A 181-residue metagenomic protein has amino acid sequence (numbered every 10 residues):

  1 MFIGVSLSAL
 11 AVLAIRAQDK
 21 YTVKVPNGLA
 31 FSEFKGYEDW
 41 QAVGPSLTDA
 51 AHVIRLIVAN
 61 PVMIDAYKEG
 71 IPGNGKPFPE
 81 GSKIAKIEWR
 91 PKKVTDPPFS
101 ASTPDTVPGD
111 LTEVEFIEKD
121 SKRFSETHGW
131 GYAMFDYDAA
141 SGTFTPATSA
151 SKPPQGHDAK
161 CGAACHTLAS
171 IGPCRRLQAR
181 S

Functional and structural regions predicted by a protein language model:
F2-A11: Bacterial N-terminal signal peptides
L10-Q18: Sec/Tat signal peptide C-region and signal peptidase I cleavage site
K20-V53, G75-S181: Sequence context surrounding c-type heme c attachment/ligation sites in exported
R55-N74, P98-S102: N-terminal post-signal-peptidase region of extra-cytosolic proteins
